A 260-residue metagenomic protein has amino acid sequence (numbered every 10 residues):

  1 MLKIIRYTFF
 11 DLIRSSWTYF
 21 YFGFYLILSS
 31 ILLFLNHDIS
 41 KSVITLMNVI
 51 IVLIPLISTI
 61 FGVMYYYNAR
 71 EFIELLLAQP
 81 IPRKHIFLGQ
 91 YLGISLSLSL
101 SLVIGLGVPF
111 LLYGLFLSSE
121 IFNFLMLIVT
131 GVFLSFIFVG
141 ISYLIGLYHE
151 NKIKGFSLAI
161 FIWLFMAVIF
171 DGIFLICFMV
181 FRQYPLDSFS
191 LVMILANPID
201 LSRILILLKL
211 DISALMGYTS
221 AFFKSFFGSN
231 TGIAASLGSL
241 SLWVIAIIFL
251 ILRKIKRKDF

Functional and structural regions predicted by a protein language model:
M1-Y19, V244-I247: Aromatic- and glycine-rich beta-strand/loop motifs that create alpha-glucan
Y21-L26, F156-F165: Central hydrophobic cores of alpha-helical transmembrane segments in multi-pass integral membrane proteins
F34-I44: Short, hydrophobic transmembrane alpha-helix segments
T45-A69, Y91: Long, hydrophobic alpha-helical segments
R83-F116, F124: Selective transmembrane-helix segments that form parts of the transport pathway or gating/packing helices in multipass
M126-K154, L164-M166, A246-I248: Hydrophobic alpha-helical transmembrane segments of polytopic membrane proteins
I169-I245, F249-R253: Terminal transmembrane helical anchor/hairpin motif
